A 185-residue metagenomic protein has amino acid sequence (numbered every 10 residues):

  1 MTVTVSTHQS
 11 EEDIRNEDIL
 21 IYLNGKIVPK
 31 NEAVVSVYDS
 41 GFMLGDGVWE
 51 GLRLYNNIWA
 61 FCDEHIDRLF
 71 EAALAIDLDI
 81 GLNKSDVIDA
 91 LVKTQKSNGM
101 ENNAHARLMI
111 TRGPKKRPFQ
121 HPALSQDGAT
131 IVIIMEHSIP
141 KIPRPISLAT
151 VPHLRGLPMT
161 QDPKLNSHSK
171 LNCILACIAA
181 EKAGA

Functional and structural regions predicted by a protein language model:
M1-A185: Conserved alpha/beta cores of soluble small-molecule-handling proteins
